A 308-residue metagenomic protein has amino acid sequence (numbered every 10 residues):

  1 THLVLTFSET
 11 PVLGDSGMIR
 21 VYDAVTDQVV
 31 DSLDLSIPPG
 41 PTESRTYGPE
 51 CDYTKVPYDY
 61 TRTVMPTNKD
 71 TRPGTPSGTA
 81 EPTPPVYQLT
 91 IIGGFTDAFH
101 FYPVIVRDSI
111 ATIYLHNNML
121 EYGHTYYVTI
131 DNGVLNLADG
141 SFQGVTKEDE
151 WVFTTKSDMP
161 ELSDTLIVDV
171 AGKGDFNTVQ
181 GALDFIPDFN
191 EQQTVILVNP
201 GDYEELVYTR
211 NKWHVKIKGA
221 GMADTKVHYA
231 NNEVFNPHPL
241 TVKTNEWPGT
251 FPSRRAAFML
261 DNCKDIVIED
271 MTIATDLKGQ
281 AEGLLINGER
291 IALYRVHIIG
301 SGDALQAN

Functional and structural regions predicted by a protein language model:
T1-P160: Acidic, low-complexity Ser/Thr/Gly/Pro-rich repeat segments typical of extracellular/periplasmic and surface-exposed
H2, S16, N132, F142-Q143 (+8 more regions): Surface-exposed or flexible loop/turn and strand-edge residues in extracellular/cell-surface modules
V128, E161, L166, N177 (+8 more regions): Solenoid scaffold repeats with emphasis on beta-solenoid/beta-helix
K147-D184: Right-handed parallel beta-helix/beta-solenoid
V170-G172, H214-G279: Right-handed parallel beta-helix/beta-spiral solenoid domain characteristic of secreted/periplasmic
A171-L183, N190-K226, A230-N232: N-terminal extracellular ligand-recognition/capping segment immediately after the signal peptide
Q192, Y203, N211-W213, A223 (+7 more regions): Repetitive beta-strand solenoid architecture
N199, R210, K218-A220, A230 (+7 more regions): Feature marks extracellular polysaccharide-active and adherence modules
